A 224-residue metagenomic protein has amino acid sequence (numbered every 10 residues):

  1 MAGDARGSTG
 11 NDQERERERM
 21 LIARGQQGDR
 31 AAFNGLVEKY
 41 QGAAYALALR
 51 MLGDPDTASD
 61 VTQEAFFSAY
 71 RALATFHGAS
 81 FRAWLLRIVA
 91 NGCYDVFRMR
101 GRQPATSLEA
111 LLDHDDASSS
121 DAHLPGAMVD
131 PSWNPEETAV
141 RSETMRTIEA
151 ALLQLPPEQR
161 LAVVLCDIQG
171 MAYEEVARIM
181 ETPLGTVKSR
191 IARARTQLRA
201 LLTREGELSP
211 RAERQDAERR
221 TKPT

Functional and structural regions predicted by a protein language model:
A2-T9, A105-E109, A122-H123, E149-A150 (+4 more regions): C-terminal edge and immediately downstream basic/flexible tail or linker adjoining helix-turn-helix-like DNA-binding
G3-T9, R24-G35, Y45-E64: Short, charged helix-capping/linker segments at alpha-helix termini
G7-D12, E16, H114-A150, R219: Acidic, proline/glycine-rich intrinsically disordered inter-domain spacer in sigma factors
G25, A44, A48, A58-A69 (+4 more regions): Short, small-hydrophobic-rich alpha-helical interface motif
Q26-Q27, R50-G53, E64-F81, M99-R100: Sigma70-family region 2
V37-P55, A72, L152, R204: Amphipathic, Lys/Arg- and hydrophobic-enriched alpha-helical face
T75, R87-E109, H114-A117, R141 (+1 more regions): Arg/Lys-rich amphipathic alpha helix in sigma70-family domain 2
R146-L161, L165-T186: Helix-turn-helix DNA-binding module
